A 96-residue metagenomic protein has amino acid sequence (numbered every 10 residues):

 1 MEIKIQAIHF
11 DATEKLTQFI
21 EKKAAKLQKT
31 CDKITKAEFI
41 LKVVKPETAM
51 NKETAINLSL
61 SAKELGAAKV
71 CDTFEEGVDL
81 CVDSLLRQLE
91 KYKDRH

Functional and structural regions predicted by a protein language model:
M1-H96: N-terminal, polar/charged subdomain of small-to-medium soluble alpha/beta proteins
